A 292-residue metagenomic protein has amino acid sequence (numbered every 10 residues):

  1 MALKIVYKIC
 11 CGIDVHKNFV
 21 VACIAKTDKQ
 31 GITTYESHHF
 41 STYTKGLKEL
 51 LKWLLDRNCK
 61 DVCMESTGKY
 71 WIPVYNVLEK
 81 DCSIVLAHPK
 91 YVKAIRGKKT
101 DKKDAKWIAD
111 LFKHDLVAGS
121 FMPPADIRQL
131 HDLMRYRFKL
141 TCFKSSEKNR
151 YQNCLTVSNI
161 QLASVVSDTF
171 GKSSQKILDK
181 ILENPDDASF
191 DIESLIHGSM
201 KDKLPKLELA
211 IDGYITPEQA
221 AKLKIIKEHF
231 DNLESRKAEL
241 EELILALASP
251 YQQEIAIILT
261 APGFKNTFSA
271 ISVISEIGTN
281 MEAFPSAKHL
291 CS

Functional and structural regions predicted by a protein language model:
M1-S292: A detector of single, family-specific signature residues that are central to catalytic or substrate-handling motifs
